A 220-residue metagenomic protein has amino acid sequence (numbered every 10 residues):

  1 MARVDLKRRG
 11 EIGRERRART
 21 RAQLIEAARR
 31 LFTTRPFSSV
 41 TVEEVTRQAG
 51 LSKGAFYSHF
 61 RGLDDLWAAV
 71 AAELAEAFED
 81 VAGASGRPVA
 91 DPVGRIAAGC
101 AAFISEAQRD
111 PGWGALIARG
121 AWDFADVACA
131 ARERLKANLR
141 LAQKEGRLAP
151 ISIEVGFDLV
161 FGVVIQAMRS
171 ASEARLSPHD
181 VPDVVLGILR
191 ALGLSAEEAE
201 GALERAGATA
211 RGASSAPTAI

Functional and structural regions predicted by a protein language model:
M1-R35, S39-L51, D65-A68: Basic, helix-initiating cap at the start of DNA-binding domains
M1-R8, A137-K144, E173-I220: C-terminal peripheral helix-coil segments that are non-catalytic and often amphipathic
T41, G114-A118, I151, E197-A202: Short, hydrophobic secondary-structure boundary micro-motifs
G50-F60: Short hydrophobic/aromatic patch on the recognition helix
F60, D65-L74, I117: Alpha-helical DNA-contacting segments of helix-turn-helix folds
A69, E76, D80-G112, D123 (+1 more regions): Hydrophobic alpha-helical connector segments
E79, A98, G120-R169, L186: Amphipathic alpha-helical packing segments from all-alpha helical-bundle domains
